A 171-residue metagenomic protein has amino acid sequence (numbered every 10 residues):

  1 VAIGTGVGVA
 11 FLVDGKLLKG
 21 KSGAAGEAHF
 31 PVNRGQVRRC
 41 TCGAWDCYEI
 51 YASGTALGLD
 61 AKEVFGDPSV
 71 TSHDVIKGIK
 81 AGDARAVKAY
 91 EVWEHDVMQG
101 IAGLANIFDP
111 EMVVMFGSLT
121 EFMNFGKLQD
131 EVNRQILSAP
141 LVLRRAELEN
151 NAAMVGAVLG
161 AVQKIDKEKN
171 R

Functional and structural regions predicted by a protein language model:
V1-Y51: Glycine-rich phosphate-binding loop of actin/hexokinase-like ATP-binding domains
L17, G35-R171: ATP-binding/phosphotransfer module of carbohydrate and carboxylate kinases, centering on a glycine-rich
